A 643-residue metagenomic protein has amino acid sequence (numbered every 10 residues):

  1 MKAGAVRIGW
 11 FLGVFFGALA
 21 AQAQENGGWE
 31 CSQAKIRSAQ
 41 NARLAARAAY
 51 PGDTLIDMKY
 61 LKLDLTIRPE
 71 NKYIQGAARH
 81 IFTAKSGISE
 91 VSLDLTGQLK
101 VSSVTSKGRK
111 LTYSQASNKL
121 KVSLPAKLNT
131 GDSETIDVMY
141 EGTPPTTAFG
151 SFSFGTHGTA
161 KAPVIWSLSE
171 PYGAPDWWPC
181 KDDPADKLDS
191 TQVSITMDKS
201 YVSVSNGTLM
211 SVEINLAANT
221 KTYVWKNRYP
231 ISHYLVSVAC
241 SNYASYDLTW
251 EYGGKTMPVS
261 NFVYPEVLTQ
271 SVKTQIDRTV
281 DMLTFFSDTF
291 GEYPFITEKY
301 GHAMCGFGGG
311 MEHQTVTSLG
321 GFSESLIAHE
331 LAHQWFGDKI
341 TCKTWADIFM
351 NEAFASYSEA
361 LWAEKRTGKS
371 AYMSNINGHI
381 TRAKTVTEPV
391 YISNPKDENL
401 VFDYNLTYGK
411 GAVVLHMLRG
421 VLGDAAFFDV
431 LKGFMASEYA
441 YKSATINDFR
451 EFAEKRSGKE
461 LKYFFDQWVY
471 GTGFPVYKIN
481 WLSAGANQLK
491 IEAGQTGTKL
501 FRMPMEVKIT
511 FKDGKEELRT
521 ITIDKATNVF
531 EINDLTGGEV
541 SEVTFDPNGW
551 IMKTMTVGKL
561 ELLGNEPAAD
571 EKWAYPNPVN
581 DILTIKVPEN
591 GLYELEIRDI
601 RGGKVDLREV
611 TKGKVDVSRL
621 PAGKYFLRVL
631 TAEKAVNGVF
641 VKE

Functional and structural regions predicted by a protein language model:
L19, A568-Y575, V579-E643: C-terminal outer-membrane/trafficking sorting elements
A23-Q75, T159-P163, K462-Y463, Q467: N-terminal, polar/Ser/Thr-rich
Q24-E30, T96-H157, E531-G537, W550: A surface-exposed beta-strand-loop module
D53, T130, M139-T191, T249 (+2 more regions): Glycine/proline-rich low-complexity spacer/linker segments in large multi-domain proteins
G76, S167-P171, K181-A328, Y357: Hydrophobic helix-coil surface modules that form long, contiguous segments used for peptide/substrate interaction
T317-M373, L431: Zinc-dependent metallopeptidase catalytic helix centered on the HExxH motif and its immediate flanking segment
E352-M417, V421, Y439: Acidic/His/Gly-enriched intrinsically disordered linker/tail segments that often contain short helix/coil "MoRF-like"
Y404-I491: Amphipathic alpha-helical substructures
